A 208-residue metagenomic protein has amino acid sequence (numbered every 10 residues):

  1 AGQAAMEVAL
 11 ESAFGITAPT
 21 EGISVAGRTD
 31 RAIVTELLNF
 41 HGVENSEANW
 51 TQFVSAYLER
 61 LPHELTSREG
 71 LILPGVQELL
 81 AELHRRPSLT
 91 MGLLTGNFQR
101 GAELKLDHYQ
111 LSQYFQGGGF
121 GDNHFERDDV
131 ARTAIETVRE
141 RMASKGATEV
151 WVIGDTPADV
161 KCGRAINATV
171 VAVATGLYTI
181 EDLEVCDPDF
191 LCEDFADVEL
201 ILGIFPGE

Functional and structural regions predicted by a protein language model:
A1-I23, F40: Active-site neighborhood of HAD-like aspartate-dependent phosphohydrolases
R31-N45, A134-T137: Helix-loop "lid/cap" segments that line or gate small-molecule binding pockets
L38-A81, R86-P87: Metal-dependent phosphoesterase signature
E44, L111-Q116, S144, D189: Conserved H-loop
V76-D107, G119-F125: Substrate-recognition element of Asp-dependent hydrolases with the DxDx(T/V) motif
D107-V138: Histidine/lysine/aspartate-rich catalytic loop segments that bind and position anionic ligands
V130-V160: Conserved Lys-Pro-Asp/Glu-containing loop-to-beta segment of HAD-superfamily phosphomonoesterases, centered on
V152-F190: Acidic, Mg2+-coordinating phosphoryl-transfer loop and its flanking beta/alpha structural elements, shared across
